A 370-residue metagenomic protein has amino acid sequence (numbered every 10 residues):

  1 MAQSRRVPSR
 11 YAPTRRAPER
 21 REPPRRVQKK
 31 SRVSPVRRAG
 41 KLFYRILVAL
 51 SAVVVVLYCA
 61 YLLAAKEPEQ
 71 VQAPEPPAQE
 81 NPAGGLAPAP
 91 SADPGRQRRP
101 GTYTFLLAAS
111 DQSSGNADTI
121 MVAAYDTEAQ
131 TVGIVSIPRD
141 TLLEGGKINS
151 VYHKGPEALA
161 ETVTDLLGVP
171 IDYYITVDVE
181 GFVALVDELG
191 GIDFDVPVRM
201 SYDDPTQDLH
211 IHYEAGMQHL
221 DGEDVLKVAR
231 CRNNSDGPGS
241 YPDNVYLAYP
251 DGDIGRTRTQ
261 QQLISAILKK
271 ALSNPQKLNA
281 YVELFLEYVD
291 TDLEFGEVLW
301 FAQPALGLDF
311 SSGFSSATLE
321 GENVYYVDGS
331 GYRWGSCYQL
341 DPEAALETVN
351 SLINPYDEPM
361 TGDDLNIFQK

Functional and structural regions predicted by a protein language model:
A2-K370: Non-catalytic, solvent-exposed segments at the cell envelope interface
